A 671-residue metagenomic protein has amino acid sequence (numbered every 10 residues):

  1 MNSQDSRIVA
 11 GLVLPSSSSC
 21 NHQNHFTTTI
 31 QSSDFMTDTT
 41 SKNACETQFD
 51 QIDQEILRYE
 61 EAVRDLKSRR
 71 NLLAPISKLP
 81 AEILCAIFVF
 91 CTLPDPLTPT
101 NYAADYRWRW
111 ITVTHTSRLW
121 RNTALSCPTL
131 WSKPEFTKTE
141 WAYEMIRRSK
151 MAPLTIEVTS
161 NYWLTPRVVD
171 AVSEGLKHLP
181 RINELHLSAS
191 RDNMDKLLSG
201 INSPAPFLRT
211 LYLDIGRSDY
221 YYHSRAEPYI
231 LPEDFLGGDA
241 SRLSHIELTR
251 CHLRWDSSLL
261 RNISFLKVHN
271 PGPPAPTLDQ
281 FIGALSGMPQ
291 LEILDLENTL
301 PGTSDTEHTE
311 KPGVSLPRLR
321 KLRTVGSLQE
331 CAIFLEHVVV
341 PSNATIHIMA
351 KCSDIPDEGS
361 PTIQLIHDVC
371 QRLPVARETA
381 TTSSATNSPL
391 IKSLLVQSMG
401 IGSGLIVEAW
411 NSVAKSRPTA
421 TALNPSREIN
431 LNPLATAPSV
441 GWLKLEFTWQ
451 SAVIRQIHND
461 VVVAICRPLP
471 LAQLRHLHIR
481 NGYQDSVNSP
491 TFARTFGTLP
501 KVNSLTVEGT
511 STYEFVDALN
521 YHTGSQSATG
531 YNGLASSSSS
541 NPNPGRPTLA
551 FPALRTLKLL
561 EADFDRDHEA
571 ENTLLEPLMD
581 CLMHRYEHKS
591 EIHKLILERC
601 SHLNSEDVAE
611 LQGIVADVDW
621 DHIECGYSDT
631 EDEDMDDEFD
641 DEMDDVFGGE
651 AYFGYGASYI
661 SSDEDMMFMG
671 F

Functional and structural regions predicted by a protein language model:
N2-F671: Leucine-rich repeat
